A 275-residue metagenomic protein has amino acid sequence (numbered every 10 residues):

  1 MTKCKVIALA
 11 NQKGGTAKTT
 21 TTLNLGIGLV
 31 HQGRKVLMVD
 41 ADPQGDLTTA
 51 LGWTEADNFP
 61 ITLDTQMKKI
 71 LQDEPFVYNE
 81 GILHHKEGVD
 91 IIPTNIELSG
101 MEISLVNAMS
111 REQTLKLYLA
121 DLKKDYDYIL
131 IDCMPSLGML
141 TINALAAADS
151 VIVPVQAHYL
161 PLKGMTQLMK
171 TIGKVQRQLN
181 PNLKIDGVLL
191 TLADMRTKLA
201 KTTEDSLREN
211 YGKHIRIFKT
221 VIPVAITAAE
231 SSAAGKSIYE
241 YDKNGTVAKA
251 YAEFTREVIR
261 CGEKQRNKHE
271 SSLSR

Functional and structural regions predicted by a protein language model:
M1-R275: P-loop NTP-binding core
